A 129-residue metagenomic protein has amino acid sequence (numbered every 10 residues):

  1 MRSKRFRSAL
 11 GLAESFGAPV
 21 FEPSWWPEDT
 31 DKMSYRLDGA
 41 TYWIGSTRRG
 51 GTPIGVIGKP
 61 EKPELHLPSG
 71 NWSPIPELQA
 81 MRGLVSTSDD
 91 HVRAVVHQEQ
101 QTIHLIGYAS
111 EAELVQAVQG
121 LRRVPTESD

Functional and structural regions predicted by a protein language model:
M1-Q101: Short, solvent-exposed recognition patches
E99-D129: Surface-exposed amphipathic alpha-helical segments
